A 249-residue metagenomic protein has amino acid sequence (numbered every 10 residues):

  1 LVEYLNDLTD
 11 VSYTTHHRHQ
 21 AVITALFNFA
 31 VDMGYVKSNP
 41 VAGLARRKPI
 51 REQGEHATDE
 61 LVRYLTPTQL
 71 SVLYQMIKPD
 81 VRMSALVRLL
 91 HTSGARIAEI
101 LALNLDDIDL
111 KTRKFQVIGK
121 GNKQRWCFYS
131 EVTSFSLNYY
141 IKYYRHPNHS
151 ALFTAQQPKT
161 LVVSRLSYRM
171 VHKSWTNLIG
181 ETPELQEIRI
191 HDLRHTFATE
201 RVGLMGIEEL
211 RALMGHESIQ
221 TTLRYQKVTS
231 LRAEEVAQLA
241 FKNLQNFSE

Functional and structural regions predicted by a protein language model:
L1-E55: N-terminal core-binding DNA-recognition domain of tyrosine recombinases/integrases
V36, L65-I97, K123: Basic, Lys/Arg- and aromatic-enriched nucleic-acid-binding interface segment
V36-V72, I118, Q156-V162: Flexible interdomain linker/hinge and immediately adjacent N-terminus of the catalytic tyrosine-recombinase domain
S93, A98, A102-S136: Conserved tyrosine-mediated DNA breakage-rejoining catalytic core shared by Y-recombinases
K120-G121, M214, S218-L239: Catalytic-site neighborhood detector that most strongly recognizes the C-terminal catalytic loop/helix of tyrosine
C127, N148, H172-A212: Short, basic (Lys/Arg/His-rich) helix/loop patches that form interaction surfaces in the mid-to-C-terminal regions
S130-L185: Active-site/catalytic core of tyrosine-dependent DNA strand-transfer enzymes
P158-K159, A240-E249: C-terminal secondary-structure termini that scaffold catalytic or DNA-interacting sites
